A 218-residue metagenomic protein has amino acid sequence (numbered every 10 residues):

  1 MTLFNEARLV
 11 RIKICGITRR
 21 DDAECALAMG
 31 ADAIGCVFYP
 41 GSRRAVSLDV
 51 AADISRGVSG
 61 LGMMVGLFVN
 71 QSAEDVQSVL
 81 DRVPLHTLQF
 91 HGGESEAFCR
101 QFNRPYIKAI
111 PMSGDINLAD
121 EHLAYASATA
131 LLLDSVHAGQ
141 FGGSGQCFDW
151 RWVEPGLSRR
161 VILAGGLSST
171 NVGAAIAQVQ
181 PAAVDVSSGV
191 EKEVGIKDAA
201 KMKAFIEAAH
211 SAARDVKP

Functional and structural regions predicted by a protein language model:
M1-P218: Conserved N-terminal beta1-alpha1 strand-loop-helix module at the mouth
